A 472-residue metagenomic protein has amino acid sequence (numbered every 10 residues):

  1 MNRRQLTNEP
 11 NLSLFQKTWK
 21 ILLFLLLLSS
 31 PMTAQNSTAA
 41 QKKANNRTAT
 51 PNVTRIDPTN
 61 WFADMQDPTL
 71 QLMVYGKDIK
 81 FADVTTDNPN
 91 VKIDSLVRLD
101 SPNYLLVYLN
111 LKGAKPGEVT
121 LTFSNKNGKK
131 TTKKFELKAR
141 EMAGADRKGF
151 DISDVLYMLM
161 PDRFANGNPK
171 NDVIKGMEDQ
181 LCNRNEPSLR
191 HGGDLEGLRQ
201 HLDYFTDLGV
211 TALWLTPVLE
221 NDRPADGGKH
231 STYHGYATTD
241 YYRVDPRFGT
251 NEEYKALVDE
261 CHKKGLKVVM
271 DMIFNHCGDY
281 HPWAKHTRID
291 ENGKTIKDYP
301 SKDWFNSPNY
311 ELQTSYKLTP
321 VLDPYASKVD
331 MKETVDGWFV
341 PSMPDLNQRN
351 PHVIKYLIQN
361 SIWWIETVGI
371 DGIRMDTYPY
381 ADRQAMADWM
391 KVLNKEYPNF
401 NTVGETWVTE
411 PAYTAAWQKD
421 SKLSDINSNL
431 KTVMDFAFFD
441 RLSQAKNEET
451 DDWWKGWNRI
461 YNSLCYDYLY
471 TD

Functional and structural regions predicted by a protein language model:
M1-A44, T48-P51: Bacterial Sec-dependent N-terminal signal peptides
A40-K80, L137-E141: Beta-strand/beta-sandwich contexts
M65-N127: Immunoglobulin-like IPT/TIG beta-sandwich domains and homologous Ig-like subdomains
K129-R247, N251-K267, P282: N-terminal structural segment of carbohydrate-active enzymes
I174-M177, R223-T238, F274-D330, A416-N427: Aromatic- and acidic-residue-enriched segments that line the glycan-binding/catalytic groove of carbohydrate-active
L181-E196, G235-N251, F339-I354, D371-Y380 (+1 more regions): The substrate-binding groove and active-site-proximal loops of carbohydrate-active enzymes, especially glycoside
M331-A412: Active-site neighborhood of glycoside hydrolase catalytic domains
M390, N399-D472: Conserved alpha/beta catalytic core and glycan-binding cleft of carbohydrate-active enzymes
